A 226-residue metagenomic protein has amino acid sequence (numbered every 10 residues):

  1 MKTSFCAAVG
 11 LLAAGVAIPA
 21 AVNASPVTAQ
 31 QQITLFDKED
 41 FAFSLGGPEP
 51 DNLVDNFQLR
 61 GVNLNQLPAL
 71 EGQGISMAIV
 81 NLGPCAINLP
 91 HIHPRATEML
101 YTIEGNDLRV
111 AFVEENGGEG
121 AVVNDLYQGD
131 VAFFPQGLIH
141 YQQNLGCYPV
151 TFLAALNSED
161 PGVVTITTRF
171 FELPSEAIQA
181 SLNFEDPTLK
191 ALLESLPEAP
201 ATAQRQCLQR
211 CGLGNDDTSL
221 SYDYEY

Functional and structural regions predicted by a protein language model:
M1-V16: Classical eukaryotic N-terminal signal peptides for Sec-dependent ER targeting/secretion, especially the positively
G15-I79, L89, L192-Y226: A short, N-terminal "cap"/entry segment at the start of jelly-roll beta-barrel domains of the cupin/DSBH fold
P26-V27, Q32, E115-N124, Q143-Y226: Double-stranded beta-helix
G72-G74, E114-Q136: Short acidic-glycine-tyrosine-enriched beta hairpin
A78, N88-P90, E98, V122: Short, conserved secondary-structure segments in the cores of folded domains
A78-N81, M99-T102, R109-A111, V131-F134 (+2 more regions): Structural recognition of the beta-strand scaffold that forms the well-ordered cores of secreted hydrolase catalytic
P84-A86, H93-G117, Q128: Glycine- and acidic-residue-biased ligand/ion/polar-headgroup-sensing regions
P84-C85, D125-C147, L156-N157: Conserved metal-binding segment of the jelly-roll/cupin
